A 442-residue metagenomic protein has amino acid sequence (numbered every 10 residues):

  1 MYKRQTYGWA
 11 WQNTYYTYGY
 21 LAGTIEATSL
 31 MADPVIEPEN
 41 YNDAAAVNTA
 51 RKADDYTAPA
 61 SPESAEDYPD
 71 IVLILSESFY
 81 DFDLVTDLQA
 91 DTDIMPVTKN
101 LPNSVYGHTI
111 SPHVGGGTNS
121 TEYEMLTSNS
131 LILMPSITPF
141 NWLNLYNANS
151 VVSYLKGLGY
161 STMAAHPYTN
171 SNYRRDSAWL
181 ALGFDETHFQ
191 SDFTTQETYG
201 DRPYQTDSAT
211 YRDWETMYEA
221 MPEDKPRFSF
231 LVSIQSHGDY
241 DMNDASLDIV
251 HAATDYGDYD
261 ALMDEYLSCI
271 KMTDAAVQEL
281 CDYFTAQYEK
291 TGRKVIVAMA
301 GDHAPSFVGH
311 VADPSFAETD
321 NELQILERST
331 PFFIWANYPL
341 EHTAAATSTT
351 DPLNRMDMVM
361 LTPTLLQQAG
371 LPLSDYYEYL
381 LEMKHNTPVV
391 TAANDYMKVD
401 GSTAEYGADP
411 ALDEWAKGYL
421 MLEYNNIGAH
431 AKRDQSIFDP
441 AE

Functional and structural regions predicted by a protein language model:
M1-Q5: Conserved small/polar residues in nucleotide/adenosyl-binding loops
T6-A10: Long, acidic (Asp/Glu-rich), low-complexity accessory segments flanking structured domains
W11-E66: Helix-hairpin-helix/helix-loop-helix acidic hairpins
A45-P69, L73-S76, D81-E442: Solvent-exposed soluble domains appended to multi-pass membrane proteins
